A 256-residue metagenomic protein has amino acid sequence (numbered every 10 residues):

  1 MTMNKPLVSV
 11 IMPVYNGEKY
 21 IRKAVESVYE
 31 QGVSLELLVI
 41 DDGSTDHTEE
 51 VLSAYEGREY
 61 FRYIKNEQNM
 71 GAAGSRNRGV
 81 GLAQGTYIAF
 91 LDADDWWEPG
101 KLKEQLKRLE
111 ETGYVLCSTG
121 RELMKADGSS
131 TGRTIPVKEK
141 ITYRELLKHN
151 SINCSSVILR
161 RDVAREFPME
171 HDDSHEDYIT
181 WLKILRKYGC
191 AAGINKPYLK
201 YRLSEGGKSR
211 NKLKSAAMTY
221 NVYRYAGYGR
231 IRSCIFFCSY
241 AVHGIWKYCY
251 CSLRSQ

Functional and structural regions predicted by a protein language model:
M12-K23, G43: Active-site beta-to-alpha loop of glycosyltransferases that engages the nucleotide-sugar donor
K19-R22, D46-A54, W96, G100: Acidic helix N-cap motif at the loop->helix transition within catalytic regions of sugar-transfer enzymes
E26-L35: Short, acidic, metal-binding catalytic loop of nucleotide-sugar glycosyltransferases
S27, D41-E50, Q68, D92: A conserved acidic beta->alpha catalytic loop
N66-A83, E104: Glycine-rich, basic loop-to-helix element that forms the pyrophosphate-binding segment of sugar-nucleotide handling
G81, V137-S215: Conserved nucleotide-sugar donor-binding catalytic segment
I88: Short aromatic/hydrophobic "clamp" motif used to bind/position activated sugar donors
G100-T131: Conserved donor NDP-sugar-binding/catalytic core segment of glycosyltransferases
